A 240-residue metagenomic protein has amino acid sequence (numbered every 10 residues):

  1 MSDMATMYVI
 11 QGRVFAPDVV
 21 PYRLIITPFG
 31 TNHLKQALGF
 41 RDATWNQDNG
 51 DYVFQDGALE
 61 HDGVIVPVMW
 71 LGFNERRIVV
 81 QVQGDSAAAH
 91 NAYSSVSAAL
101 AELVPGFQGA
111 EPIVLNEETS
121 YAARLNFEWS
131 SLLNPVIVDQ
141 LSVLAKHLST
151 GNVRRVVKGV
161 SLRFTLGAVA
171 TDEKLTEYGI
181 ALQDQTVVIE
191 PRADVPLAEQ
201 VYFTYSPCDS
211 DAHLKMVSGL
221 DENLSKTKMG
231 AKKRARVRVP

Functional and structural regions predicted by a protein language model:
M1-N46, F127-P240: C-terminal interaction module
D3-V14, V68-G84, I113-R124, P196-A198: Glycine-rich, often proline-containing surface loops adjacent to acidic residues and nearby aromatics that form
M7, R13-F15, P21, D51 (+2 more regions): Intrinsically disordered, low-complexity N-terminal regions enriched in serine/proline/glycine with scattered basic
F40-V82: Short, intrinsically disordered low-complexity segments
N49-Q55, S120-L125, F164-V169: Noncatalytic linker/hinge segments flanking ATPase motor cores
H61-P67, L100-F107, L182-I189: Short amphipathic beta-strand starts and helix->beta connectors
I78-N91, Y202-F203, H213: Charged, amphipathic alpha-helical scaffolding segments
D85-S149: Surface-exposed beta-loop interaction hotspot
